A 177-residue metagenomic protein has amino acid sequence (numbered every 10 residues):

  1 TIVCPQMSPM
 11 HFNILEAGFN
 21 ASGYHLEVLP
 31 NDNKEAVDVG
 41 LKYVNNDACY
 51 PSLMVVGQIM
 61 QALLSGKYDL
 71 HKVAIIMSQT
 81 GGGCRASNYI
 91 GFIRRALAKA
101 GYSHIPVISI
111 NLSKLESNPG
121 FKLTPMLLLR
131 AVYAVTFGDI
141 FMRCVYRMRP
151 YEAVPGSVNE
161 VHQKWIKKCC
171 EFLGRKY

Functional and structural regions predicted by a protein language model:
T1-Y177: An N-terminal assembly and electron-transfer interface module characteristic of large anaerobic redox and radical
